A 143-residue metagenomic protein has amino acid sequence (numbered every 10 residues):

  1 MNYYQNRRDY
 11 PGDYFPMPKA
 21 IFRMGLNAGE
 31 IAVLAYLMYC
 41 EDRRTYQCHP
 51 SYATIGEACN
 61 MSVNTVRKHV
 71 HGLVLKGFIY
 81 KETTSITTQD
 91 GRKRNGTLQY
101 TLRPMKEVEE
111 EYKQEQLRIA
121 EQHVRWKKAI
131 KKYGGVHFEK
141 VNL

Functional and structural regions predicted by a protein language model:
M1-T65, H71, K93: Short recognition helix of helix-turn-helix/winged-helix DNA-binding domains
R8, D42, L117-I119, W126 (+1 more regions): Intrinsic structural disorder/low-complexity segments
F15, R94, Q99, H137-F138: Polar low-complexity intrinsically disordered regions enriched in Ser/Thr and small residues
R23, N27, H123-W126, Y133: Short, structured coil/loop segments at alpha-helix boundaries
A32, E109-K113, V141: Intrinsically disordered, low-complexity regions of eukaryotic proteins
Y52, V70, A129, Y133-L143: Append "and, occasionally, other polyanion-binding protein interfaces
N64-I130: Winged-helix/helix-turn-helix nucleic-acid-interaction surface
